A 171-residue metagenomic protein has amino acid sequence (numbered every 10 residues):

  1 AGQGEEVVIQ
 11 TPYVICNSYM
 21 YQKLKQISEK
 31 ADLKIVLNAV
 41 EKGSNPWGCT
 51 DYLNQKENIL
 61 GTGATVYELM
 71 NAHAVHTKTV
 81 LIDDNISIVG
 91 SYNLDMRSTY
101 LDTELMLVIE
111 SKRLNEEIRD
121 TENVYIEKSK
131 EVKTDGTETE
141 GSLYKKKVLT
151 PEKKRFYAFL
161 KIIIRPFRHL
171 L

Functional and structural regions predicted by a protein language model:
A1-V8: Secondary-structure "cap/kink" motif recognition
E6, N17-L171: PLD/PLD-like phosphodiesterase catalytic module centered on the HKD motif
Q10-Y13: Structural motif
